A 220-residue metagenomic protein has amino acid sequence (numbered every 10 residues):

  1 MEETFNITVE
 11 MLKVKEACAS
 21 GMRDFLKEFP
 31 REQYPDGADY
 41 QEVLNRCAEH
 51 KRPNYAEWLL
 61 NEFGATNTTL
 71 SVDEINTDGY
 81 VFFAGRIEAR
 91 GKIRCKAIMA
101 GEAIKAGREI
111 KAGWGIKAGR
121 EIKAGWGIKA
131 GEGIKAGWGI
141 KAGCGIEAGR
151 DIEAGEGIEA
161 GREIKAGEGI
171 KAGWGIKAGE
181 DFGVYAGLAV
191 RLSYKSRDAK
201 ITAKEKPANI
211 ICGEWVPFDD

Functional and structural regions predicted by a protein language model:
M1-D220: Short, glycine-biased loop/turn motifs at secondary-structure junctions and in low-complexity Ser/Thr/Pro-rich termini
